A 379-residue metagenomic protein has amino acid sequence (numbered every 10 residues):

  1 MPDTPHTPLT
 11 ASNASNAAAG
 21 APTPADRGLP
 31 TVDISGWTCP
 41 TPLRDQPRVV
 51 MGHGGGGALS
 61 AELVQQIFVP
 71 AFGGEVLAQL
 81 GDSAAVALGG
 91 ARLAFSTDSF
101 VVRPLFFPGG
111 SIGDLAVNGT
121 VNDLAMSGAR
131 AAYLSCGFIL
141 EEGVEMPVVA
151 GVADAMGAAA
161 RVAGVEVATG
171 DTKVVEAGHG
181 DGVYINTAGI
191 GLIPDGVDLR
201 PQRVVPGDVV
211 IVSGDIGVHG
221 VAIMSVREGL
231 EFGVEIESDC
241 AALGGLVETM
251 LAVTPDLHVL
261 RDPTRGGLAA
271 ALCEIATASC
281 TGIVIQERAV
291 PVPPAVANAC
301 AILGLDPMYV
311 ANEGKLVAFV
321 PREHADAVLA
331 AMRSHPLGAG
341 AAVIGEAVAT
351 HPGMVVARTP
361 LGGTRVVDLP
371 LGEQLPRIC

Functional and structural regions predicted by a protein language model:
P2-C379: Helix-biased detector of long, well-ordered alpha-helical tracts
